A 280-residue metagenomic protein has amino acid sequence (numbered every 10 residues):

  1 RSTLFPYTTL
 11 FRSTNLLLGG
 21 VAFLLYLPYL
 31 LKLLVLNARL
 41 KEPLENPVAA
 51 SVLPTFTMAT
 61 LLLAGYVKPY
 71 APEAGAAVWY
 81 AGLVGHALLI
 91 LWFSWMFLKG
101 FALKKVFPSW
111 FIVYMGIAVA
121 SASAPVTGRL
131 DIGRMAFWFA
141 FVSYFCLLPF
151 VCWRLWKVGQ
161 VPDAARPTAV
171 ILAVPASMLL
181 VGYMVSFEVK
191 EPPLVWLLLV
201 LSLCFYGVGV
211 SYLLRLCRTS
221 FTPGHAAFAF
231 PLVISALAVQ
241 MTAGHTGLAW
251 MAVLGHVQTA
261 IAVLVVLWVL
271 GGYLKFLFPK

Functional and structural regions predicted by a protein language model:
R1, L24-K32, V151-R154, P175-K280: C-terminal transmembrane-bundle signature of multipass membrane proteins, characterized by strong activation on
R1, L36-L62, W79-G82, W95-A122 (+6 more regions): Juxtamembrane helix-loop boundaries in multi-pass membrane proteins
T3-L10: Short, small-residue-biased leader/transition segments that mark boundaries at the very start of proteins
F11-A74: Membrane helical hairpin/interfacial module
R12, L62-A76, F93-G100, A122-I132: Membrane-water interface regions at transmembrane-helix termini and the short interhelical loops of multi-pass membrane
S13-L27, P72-A87, D131-C146, P192-C204 (+1 more regions): Structural signature of hydrophobic alpha-helical transmembrane segments
A22-R39, G82-K99, A118, F141-W156 (+2 more regions): Hydrophobic, membrane-facing alpha-helical anchors
V126-M135, L155, G159: Inter-helical turn/loop segments and adjacent helix faces that build the functional surface of alpha-helical bundle
